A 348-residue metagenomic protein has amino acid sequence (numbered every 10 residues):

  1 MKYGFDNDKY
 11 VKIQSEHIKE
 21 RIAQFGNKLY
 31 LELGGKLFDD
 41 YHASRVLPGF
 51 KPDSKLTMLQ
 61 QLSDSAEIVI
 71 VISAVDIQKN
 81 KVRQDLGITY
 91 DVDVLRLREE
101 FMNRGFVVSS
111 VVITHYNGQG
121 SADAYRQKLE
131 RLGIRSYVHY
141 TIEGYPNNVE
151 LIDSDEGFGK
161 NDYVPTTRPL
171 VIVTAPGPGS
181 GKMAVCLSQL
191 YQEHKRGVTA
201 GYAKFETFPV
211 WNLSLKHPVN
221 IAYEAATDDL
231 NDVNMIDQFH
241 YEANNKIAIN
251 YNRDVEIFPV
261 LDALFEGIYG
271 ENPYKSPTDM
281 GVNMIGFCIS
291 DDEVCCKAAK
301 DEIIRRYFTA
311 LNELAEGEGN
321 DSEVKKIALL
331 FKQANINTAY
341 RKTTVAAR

Functional and structural regions predicted by a protein language model:
M1-I172, Q189-R348: Flexible phosphate-sensing "switch/lid" loops adjacent to ATP/NTP-binding sites across phosphate-transfer
T174-P176: Residues at the beta-strand->loop junction immediately N-terminal to the Walker
P178-S180: Walker A (P-loop) phosphate-binding loop of P-loop NTPases
A184-V185: Hydrophobic positions on the alpha1 helix immediately C-terminal to the Walker A/P-loop
